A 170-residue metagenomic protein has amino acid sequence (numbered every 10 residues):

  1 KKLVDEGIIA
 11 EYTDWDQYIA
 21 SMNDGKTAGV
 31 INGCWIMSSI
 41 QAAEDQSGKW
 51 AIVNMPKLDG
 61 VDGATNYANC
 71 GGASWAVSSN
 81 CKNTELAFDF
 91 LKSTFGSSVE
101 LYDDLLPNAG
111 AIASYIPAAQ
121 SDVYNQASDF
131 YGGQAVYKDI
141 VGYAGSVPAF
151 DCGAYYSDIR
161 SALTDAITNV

Functional and structural regions predicted by a protein language model:
K1-A42, E85: Extracytoplasmic ligand-binding clamshell segments of periplasmic binding protein
D5-I8, G145-P148, T168: A broad detector of the eukaryotic-type serine/threonine protein kinase catalytic domain
K26, G48-K49: Conserved catalytic motifs of the protein kinase core domain
I36-S47, L58-A162: C-terminal lobe and pocket-closing loops of periplasmic/extracytoplasmic Venus-flytrap solute-binding proteins
R160-V170: Regular secondary-structure segments
